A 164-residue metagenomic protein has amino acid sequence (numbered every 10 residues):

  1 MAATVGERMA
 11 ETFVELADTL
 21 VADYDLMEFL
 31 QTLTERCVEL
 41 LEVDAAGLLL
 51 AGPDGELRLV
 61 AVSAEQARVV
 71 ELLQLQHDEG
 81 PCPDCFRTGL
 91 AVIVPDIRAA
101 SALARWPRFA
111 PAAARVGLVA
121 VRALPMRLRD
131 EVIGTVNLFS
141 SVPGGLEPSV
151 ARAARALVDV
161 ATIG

Functional and structural regions predicted by a protein language model:
A2-V14, D18-V60, V69-E71, E79: Helix-loop-beta substructure at the N-terminus of cytosolic sensory domains that couple signal/ligand detection
E39-E42, R87, R115, I163: Solvent-exposed polar/charged
A51, E56, A67-R105, A110-V119: Regulatory sensory and allosteric helical modules in signal-transduction proteins and certain transcription factors
A110, A123, T135: Short hydrophobic/aromatic beta-strand element in the GNAT-like acyltransferase core that lines or flanks the acyl-donor
A120-R127: Short hydrophobic beta-strand micro-motif common in sensory/regulatory domains
T135-G145: Short beta-strand-to-loop transition segments that serve as allosteric relay/switch motifs in sensory/regulatory domains
L146-I163: Amphipathic alpha-helical "output/dimerization" segments
